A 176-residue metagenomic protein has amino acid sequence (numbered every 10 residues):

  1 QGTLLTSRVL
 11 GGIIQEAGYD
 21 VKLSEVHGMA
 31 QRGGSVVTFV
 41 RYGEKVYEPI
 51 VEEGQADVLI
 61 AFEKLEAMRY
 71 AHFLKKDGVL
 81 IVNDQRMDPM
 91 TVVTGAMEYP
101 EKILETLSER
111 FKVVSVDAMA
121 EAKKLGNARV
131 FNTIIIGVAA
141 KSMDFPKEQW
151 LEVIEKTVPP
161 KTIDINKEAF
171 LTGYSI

Functional and structural regions predicted by a protein language model:
Q1-I176: Active-site cofactor/cluster-binding pocket
